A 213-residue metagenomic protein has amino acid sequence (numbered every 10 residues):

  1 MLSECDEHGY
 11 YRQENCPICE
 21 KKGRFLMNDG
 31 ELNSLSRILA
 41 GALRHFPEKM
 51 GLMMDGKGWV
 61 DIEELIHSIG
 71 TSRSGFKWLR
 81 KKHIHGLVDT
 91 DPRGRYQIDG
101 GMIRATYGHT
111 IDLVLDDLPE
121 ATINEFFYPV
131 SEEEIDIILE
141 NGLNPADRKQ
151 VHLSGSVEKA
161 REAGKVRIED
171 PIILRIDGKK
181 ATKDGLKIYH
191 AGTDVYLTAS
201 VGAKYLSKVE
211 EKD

Functional and structural regions predicted by a protein language model:
M1-D213: Eukaryotic, polar/proline-rich low-complexity intrinsically disordered regions
